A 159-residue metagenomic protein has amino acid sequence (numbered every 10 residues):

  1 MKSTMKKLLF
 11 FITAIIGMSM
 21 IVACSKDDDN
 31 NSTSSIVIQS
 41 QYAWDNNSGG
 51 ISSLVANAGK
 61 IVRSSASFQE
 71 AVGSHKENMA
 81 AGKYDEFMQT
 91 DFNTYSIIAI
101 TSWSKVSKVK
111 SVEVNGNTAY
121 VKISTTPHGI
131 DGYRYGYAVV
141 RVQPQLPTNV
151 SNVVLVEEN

Functional and structural regions predicted by a protein language model:
M1-I12: Bacterial N-terminal signal peptides that target proteins for export
L8, G17-Q41, N159: Bacterial Sec-dependent N-terminal signal peptides
N30-A71: N-terminal, charge-rich interaction modules
T33-S34, G116-P127: Immunoglobulin-like IPT/TIG beta-sandwich domains and homologous Ig-like subdomains
V62-Y120: Mature extracytoplasmic domains of secretory-pathway proteins
K122-R141: An anionic, turn-rich surface loop/hairpin at beta-sheet edges that serves as a generic interaction/coordination patch
P144-N159: A short amphipathic beta-strand at an alpha->beta junction
